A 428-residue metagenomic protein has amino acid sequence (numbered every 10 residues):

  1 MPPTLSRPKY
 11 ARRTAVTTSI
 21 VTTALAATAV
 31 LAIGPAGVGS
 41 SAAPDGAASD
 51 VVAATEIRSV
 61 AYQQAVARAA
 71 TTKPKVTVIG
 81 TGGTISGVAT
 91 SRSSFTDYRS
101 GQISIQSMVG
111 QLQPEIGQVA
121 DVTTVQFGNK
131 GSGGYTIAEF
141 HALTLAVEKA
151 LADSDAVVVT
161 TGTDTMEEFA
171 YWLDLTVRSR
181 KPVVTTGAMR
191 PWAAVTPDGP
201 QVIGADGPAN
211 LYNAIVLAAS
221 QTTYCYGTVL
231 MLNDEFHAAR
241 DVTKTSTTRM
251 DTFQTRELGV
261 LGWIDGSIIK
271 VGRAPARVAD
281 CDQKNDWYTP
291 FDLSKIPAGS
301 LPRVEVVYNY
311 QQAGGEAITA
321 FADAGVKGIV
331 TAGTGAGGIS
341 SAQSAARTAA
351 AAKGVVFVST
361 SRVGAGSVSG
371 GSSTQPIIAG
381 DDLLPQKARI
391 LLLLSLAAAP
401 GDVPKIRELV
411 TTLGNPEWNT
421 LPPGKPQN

Functional and structural regions predicted by a protein language model:
M1-P44: Secretory targeting and sorting signals
V52-K149, A365, G401: ATP/NTP phosphate-donor binding region
V66-A67, G333-N428: C-terminal non-catalytic interaction/assembly regions of soluble proteins
K73, I79, G87-A89, S104 (+3 more regions): Accessory alpha-helical/coil subdomains and C-terminal extensions that flank or cap enzyme catalytic cores
R92-G101, Y171-V184, G207-A209, K244-M250: A glycine- and small-aliphatic-rich helix-loop capping segment at beta-alpha/alpha-beta transitions that lines
D153-M166, A324-A336: Short acidic, glycine-rich surface-loop motifs adjacent to enzyme active sites
T160-K181, A188, I339-T348: Short Gly/Thr/Asp-enriched flexible loops that form oxyanion-binding sites at enzyme active sites
T186-I268: Internal gly/pro-rich beta-alpha loop/helix module that stabilizes soluble enzyme cofactors or their anionic handles
